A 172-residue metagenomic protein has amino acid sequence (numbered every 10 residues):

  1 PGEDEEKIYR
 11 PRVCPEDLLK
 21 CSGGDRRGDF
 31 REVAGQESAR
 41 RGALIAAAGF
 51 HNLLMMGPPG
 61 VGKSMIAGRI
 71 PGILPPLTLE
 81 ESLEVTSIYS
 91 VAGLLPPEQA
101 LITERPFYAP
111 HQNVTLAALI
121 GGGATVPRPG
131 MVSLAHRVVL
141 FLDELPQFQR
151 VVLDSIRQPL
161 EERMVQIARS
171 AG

Functional and structural regions predicted by a protein language model:
P1-L54, P58-S64, Q149, Q166-R169: Peripheral, non-AAA+ core regions of ATP-driven protein-machinery
C21, R31, Y89, F141 (+1 more regions): Long C-terminal interaction/binding lobes of large macromolecular proteins
L44, A100, R105-P106, A117-L140: Conserved alpha-helical scaffold flanking the Walker A/P-loop in AAA+ ATPase domains
I45-N52, P76, I88, G121-T125 (+1 more regions): Conserved helix-loop functional segments at active or binding sites
L54-P58, A124-V132, L145-F148, E162-G172: Conserved Walker
L54-Q99, R157, E162: Walker A/P-loop
I88, A92-V114, A118: Cofactor-centric catalytic regions
H111-T115, P127-E161: Conserved AAA+/SF3 P-loop NTPase catalytic/coupling segment centered on the Walker-B
